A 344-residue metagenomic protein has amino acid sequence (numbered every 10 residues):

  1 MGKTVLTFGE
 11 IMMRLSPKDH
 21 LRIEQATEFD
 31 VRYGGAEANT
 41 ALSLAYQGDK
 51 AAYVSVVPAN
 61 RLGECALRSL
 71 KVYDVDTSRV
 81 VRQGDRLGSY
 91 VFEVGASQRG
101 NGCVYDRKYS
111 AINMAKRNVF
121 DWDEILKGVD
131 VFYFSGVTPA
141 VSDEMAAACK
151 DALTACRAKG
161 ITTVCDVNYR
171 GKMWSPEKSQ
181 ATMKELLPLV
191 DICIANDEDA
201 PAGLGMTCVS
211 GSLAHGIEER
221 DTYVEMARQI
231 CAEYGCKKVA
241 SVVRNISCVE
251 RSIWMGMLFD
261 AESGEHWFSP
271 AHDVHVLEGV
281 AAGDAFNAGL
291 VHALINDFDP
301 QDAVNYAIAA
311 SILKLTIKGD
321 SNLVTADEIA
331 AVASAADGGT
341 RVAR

Functional and structural regions predicted by a protein language model:
M1-V75, A96-Q98, A115-N118, H275-G279 (+1 more regions): Glycine-rich phosphate/adenosyl-contacting loop at the front of the ribokinase-like
G2-V5, G211-R344: Conserved phosphate-binding/catalytic region of the ribokinase-like
L15, G203-L204, V332: Residues that scaffold the ATP/ADP-binding catalytic core of kinase and kinase-like folds
L44, N196, G283: Short, conserved phosphate/pyrophosphate- and ester-handling motifs at nucleotide-, phospho-/glycolipid
K50-G136, I329-R344: Conserved N-terminal subdomain of the carbohydrate kinase-like
A59-V75, C156, Q180-V190, C248-S263: Short, electropositive alpha-helical surface patch
V131, V137-Q229, Y234-V249: Conserved beta-alpha-beta core of the PfkB/ribokinase-like small-molecule kinase fold
